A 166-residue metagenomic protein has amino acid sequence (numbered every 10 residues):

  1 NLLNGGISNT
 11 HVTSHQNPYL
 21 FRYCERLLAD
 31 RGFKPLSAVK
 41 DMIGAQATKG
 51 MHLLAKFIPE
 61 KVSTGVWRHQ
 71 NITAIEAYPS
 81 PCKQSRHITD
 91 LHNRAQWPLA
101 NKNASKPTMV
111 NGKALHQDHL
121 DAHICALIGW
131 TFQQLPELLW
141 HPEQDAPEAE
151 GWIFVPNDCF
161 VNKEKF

Functional and structural regions predicted by a protein language model:
N1-F166: RNase H-like (RuvC/DEDD) metal-dependent nuclease/polynucleotide-processing core
